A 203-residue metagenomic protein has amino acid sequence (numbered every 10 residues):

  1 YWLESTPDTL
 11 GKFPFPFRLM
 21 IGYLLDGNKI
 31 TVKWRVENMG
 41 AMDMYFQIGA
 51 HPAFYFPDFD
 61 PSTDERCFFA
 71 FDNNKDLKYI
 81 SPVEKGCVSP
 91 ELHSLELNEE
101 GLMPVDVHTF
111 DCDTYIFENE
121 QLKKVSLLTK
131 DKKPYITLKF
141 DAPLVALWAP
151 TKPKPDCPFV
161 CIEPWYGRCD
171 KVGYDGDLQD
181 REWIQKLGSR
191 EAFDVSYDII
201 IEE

Functional and structural regions predicted by a protein language model:
Y1-G27: Extended, loop-rich substrate-binding clefts of extracytoplasmic carbohydrate-active enzymes
M20-G22, E182-L187: Beta-strand-rich interaction surfaces with strong enrichment in secreted/lumenal proteins
I21-Y23, I30-N38: Short, well-ordered beta-strand segments enriched in hydrophobic/aromatic residues
W34, Q185-E202: Short Pro-Gly-centered flexible turn/kink motifs
M39-A41, E203: Short, acidic/polar linear motifs in exposed loop/turn regions
D43-Y45, A53-F56, D60-D141: Active-site/ligand-binding surface loops and adjacent short beta/alpha elements that line catalytic pockets across
T129-C169: Glycine-rich active-site loops that engage anionic ligands at enzyme catalytic sites
V172-Q179: Short, structured beta-strand/loop micro-motifs enriched in basic residues and often containing a Trp
